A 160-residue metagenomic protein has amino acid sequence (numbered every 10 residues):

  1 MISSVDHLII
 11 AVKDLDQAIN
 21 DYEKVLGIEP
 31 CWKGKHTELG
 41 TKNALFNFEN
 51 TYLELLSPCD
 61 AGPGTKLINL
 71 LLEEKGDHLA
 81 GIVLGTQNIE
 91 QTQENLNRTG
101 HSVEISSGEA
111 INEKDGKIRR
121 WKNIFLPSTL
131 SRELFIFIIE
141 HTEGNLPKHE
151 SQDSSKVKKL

Functional and structural regions predicted by a protein language model:
M1, K75, S128-S131: Solvent-exposed alpha-helices and their adjacent loops that cap or buttress functional pockets in soluble metabolic
I2, I10-C59, N97-R98, E104-R119 (+1 more regions): Core segments of cupin and vicinal oxygen chelate
S4-K13, A44, E49, L67-L96 (+1 more regions): Vicinal oxygen chelate
L39-G40, H78, R132: Short, basic and Ser/Thr-rich N-terminal targeting/leader segments
N47, L56, V83, F137-E140: Residues in well-ordered beta-strands of folded domains
E54, E90-K159: Vicinal oxygen chelate
D60-T65: A low-complexity, Ser/Thr/Gly/Pro-enriched, surface-exposed linker/loop concept that marks segments flanking
